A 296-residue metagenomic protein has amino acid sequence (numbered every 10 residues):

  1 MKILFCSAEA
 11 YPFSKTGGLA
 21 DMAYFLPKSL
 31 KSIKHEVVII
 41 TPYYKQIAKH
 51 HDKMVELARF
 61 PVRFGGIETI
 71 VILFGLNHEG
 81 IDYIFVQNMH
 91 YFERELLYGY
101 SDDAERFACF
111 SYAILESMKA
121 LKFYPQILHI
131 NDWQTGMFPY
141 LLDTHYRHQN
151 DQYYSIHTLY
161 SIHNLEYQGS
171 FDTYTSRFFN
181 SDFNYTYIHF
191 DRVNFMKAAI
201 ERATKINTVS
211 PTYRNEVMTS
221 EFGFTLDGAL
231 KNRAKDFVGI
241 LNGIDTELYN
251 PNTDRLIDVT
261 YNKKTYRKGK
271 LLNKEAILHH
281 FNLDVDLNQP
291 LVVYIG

Functional and structural regions predicted by a protein language model:
M1-G296: Catalytic cores of nucleotide-sugar-dependent glycosyltransferases that transfer UDP/GDP/TDP-activated
